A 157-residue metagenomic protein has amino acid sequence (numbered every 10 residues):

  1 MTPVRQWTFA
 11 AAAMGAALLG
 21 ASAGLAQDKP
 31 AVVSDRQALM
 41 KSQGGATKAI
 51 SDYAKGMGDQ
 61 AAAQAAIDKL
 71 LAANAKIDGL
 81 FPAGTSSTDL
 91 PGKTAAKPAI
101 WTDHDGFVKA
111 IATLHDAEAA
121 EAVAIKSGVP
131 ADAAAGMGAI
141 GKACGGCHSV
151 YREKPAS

Functional and structural regions predicted by a protein language model:
M1-A11: Bacterial N-terminal signal peptides that target proteins for export
A10-A11, G24, K41, E153: Intrinsically disordered, low-complexity segments enriched in polar/charged small residues
A10-G20: Bacterial N-terminal signal peptides
G20-A26: Sec/Tat signal peptide C-region and signal peptidase I cleavage site
P30-Q64, D68-S157: Sequence context surrounding c-type heme c attachment/ligation sites in exported
